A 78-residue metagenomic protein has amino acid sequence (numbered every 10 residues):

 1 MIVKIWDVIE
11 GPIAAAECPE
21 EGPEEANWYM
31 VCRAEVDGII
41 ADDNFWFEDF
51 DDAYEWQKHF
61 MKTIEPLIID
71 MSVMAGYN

Functional and structural regions predicted by a protein language model:
M1-Y29, D70-M71: Short N-terminal "domain-start" leader segments that mark the transition from disordered tails or signal peptides into
E10, Y29-C32, E48, H59: Secondary-structure boundary/capping motif
E21-N44: A short, structured beta-strand/loop element
D37-E55, F60, V73: A short, exposed loop/beta-hairpin motif centered on an aromatic-Gly-Thr core
